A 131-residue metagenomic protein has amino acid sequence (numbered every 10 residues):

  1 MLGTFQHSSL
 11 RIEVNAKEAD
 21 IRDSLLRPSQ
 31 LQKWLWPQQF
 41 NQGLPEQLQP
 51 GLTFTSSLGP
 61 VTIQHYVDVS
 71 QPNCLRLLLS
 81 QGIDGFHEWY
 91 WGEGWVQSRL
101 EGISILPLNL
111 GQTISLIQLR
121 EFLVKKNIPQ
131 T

Functional and structural regions predicted by a protein language model:
M1-P45: Hydrophobic ligand-binding cavity/cleft-lining segments
G3-H7, G51, D84, E93: A general secondary-structure signal for short beta-strands and their flanking turns/coil in non-transmembrane regions
E13, Q32-W36, F40-I83, R99 (+1 more regions): Glycine-rich portal/gate segments that line the openings of hydrophobic small-molecule binding cavities
N15-A19, D68-P72, Y90-W95: A short, structured loop/turn motif at beta-sheet edges
C74-T131: Beta-strand/loop substructures that line and gate deep hydrophobic ligand-binding cavities in soluble
